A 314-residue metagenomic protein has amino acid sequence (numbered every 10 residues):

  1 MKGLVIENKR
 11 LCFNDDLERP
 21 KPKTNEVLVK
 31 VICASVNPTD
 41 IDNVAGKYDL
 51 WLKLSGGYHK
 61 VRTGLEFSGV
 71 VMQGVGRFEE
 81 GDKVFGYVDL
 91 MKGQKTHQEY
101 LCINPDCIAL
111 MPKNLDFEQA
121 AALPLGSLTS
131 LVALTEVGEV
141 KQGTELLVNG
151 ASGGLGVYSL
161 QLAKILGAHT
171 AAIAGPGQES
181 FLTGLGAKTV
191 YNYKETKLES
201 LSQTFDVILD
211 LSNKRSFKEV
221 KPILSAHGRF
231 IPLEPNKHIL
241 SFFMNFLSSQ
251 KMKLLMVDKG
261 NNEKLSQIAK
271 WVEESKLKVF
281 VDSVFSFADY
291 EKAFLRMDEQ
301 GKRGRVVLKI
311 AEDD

Functional and structural regions predicted by a protein language model:
E18-V36, D49-L90: Glycine-rich beta-strand-centered segment in the early N-terminal region that forms part of a ligand/cofactor-binding
M91-P105: A structural motif shared across PLP-dependent enzymes of the aminotransferase-like
A121-N192: Mid-domain Rossmann-like dinucleotide-binding core that forms the NAD(H)/NADP(H) cofactor-binding site
E199-V207: A short acidic, Gly/Pro-enriched loop at the edge of an enzyme's catalytic core that lines a small-molecule cofactor
K214-L277, K309-D314: Glycine-rich phosphate-binding loop and adjacent beta-alpha segment of Rossmann(oid) nucleotide-cofactor-binding
K276-F280, F294-D314: C-terminal capping/lid region of NAD(P)-dependent oxidoreductase domains
